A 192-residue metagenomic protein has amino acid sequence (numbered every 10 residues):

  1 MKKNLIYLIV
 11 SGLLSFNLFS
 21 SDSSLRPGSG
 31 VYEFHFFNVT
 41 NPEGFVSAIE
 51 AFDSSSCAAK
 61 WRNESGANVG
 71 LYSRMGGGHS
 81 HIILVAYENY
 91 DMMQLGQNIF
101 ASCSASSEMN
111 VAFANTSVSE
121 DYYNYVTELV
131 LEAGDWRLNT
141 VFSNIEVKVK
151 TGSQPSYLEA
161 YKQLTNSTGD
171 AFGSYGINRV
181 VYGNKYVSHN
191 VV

Functional and structural regions predicted by a protein language model:
M1-N4: Positively charged n-region of N-terminal signal peptides that target proteins for export
Y7-N17: Bacterial N-terminal signal peptides
L18-V192: Short S/T/G/P-rich N-terminal loop/turn motif that feeds into the first structured element of a domain
